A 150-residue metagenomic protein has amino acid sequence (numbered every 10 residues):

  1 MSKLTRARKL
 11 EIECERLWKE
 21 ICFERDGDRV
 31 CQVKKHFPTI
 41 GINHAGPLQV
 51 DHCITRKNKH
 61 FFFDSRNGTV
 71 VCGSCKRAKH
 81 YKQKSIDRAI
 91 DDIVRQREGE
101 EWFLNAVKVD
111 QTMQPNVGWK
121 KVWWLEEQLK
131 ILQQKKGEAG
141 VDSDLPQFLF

Functional and structural regions predicted by a protein language model:
K3-I12: Surface-exposed cleft-lining segments at the edges of enzyme active sites
E11-C14, D64: Residue-level marker of regulatory loop/turn positions in helix-turn-helix DNA-binding domains and in histidine
E13-Q49, C72: Short cysteine-rich loop/turn motifs with clustered Cys
R29-C31, N58-K79: Short beta-strand-alpha-helix junction that forms the catalytic/metal-binding core of metal-dependent nuclease domains
H36-I40, G68-G99: Short Cys/His-centered divalent metal-binding micro-motifs
Q49-R56: Histidine-centered catalytic micro-motifs
S65-S74, R95-W123: Short Fe-S-cluster ligation motifs
N105-F150: Short flanking/linker segments adjacent to small metal-binding domains or redox-active Cys/His motifs
